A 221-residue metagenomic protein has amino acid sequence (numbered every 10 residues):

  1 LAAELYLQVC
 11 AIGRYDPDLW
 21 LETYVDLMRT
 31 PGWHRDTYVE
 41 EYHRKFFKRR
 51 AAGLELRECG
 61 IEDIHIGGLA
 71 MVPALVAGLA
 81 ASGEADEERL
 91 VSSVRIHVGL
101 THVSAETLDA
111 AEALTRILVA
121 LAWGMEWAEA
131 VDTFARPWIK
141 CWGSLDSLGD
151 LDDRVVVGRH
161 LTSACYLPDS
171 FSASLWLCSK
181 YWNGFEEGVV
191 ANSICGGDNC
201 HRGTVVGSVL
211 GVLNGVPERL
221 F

Functional and structural regions predicted by a protein language model:
L1-F221: Structured, active/binding-site neighborhoods that engage oxygen-rich ligands
